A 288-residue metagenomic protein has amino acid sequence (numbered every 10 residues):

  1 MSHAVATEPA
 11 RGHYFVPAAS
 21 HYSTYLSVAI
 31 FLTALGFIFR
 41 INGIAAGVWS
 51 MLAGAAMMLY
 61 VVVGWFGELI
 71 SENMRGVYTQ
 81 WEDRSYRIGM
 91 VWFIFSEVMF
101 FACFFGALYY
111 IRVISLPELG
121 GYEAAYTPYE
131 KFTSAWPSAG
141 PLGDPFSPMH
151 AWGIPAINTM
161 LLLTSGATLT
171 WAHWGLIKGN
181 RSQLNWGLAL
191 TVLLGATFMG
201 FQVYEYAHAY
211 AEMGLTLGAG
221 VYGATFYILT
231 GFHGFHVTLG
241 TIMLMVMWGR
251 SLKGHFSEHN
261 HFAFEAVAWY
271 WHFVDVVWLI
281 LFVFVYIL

Functional and structural regions predicted by a protein language model:
M1-L288: ...captures the hydrophobic TM-helix bundle architecture rather than a specific catalytic motif, and can also fire on
